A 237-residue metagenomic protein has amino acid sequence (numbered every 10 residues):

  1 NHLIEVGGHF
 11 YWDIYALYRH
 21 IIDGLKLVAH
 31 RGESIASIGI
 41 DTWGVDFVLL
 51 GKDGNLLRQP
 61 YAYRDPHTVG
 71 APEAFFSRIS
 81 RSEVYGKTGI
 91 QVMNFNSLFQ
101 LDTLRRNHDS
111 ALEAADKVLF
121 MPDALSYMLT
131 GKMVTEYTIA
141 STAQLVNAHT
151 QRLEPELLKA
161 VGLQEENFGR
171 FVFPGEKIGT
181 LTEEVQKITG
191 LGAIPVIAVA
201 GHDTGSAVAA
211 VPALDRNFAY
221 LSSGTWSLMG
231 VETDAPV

Functional and structural regions predicted by a protein language model:
N1-R58, A74, G86, R170 (+1 more regions): N-terminal glycine/serine-rich phosphate-binding loop of ATP-dependent small-molecule kinases, especially carbohydrate
D13, I38, D65, L104 (+1 more regions): Residue-level signal for inorganic ion chemistry
D23-R31, T103, N107, V211: A generic secondary-structure signal
R31, R78, N107, A111 (+1 more regions): Alpha-helix C-cap/termination motif
T42, R64, G175: Residues that line or immediately flank small-molecule/substrate-binding pockets and catalytic motifs
F47-E73, A115, L119-E154, L191-V237: Glycine-rich phosphate-binding loop of actin/hexokinase-like ATP-binding domains
P72-R78, M93: Flexible glycine-/small-residue-enriched beta->alpha junction loops that bind anionic phosphate/pyrophosphate groups
V84-T204: Gly/Ser/Thr-rich active-site cleft segment
